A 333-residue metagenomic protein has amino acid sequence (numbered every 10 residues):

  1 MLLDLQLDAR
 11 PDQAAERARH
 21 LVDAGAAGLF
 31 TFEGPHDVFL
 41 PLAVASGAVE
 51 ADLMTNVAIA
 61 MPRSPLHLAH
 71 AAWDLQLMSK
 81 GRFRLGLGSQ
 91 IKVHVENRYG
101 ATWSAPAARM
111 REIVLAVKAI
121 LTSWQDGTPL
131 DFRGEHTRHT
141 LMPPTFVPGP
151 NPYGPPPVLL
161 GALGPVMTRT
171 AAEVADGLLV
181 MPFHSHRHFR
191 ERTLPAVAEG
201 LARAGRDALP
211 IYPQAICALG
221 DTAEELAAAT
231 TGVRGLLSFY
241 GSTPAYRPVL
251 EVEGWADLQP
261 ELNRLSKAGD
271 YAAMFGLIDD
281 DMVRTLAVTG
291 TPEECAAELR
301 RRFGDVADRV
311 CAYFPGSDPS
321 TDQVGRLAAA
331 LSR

Functional and structural regions predicted by a protein language model:
M1-R333: Active-site-adjacent structural elements that line small-molecule/cofactor binding pockets in enzymes
